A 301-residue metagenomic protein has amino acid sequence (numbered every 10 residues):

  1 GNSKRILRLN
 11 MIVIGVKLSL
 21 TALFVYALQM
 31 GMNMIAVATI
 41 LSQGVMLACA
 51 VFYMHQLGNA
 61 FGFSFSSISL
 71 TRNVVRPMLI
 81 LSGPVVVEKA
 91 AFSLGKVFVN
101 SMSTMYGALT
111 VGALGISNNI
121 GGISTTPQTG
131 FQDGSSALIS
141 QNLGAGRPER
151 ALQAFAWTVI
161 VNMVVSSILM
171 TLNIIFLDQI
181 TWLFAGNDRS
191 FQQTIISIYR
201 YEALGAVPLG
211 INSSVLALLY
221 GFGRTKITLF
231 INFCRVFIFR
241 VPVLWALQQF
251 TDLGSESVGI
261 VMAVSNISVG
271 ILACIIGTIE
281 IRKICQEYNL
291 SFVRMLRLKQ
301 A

Functional and structural regions predicted by a protein language model:
G1-I6, A113-L177, L209-I231: Small-residue-rich hydrophobic transmembrane alpha-helices
I6, V25, M54, S103-T104 (+4 more regions): Helix-capping/transition residues at the boundaries of transmembrane alpha-helices and the short helical linkers
L7, M11, G15, V37-G44 (+16 more regions): Residue-level signature of the transmembrane alpha-helical core of multi-pass small-molecule transporters
V13, S42-M46, A50, M54 (+2 more regions): Transmembrane helical elements of multi-pass membrane transporters/channels
G15-Y26, V51, V97-S101, I123 (+3 more regions): Alpha-helical transmembrane segments of multipass membrane proteins
V16, V25-G83, I139-G205, Q248-A301: Short alpha-helical transmembrane segments in multi-pass integral membrane proteins
L23-M30, A90-N119, I123, Q141 (+2 more regions): Helix-terminus/linker motif at the lipid-water interface of multi-pass membrane proteins
V215, L219, G223-I238, W245-L253 (+1 more regions): C-terminal structured "cap/appendage" subdomains that terminate the fold
